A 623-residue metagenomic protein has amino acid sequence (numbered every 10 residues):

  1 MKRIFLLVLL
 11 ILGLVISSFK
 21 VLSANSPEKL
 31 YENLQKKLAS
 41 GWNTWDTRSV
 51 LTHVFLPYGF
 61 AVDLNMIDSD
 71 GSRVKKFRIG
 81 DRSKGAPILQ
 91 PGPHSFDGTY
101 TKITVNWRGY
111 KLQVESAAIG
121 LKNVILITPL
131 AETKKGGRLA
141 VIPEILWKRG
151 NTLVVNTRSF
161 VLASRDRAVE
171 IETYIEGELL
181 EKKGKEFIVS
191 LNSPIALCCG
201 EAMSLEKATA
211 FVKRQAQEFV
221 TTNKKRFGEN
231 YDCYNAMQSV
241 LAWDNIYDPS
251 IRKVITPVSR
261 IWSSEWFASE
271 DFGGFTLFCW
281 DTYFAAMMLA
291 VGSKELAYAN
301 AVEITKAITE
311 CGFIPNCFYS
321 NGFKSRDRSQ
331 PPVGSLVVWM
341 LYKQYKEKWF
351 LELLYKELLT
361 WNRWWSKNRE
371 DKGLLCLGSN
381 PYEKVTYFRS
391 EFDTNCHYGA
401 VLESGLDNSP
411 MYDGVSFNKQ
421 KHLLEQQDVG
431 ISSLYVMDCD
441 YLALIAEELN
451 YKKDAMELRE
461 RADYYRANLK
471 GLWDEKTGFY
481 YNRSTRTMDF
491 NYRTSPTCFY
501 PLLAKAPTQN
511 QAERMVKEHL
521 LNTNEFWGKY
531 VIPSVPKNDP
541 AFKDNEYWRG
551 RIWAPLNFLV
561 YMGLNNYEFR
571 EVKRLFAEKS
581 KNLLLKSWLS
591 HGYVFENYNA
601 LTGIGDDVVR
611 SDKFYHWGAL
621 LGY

Functional and structural regions predicted by a protein language model:
I4-G13: Sec-dependent N-terminal signal peptides
L9, S18-E229, C233, G273 (+3 more regions): Terminal accessory carbohydrate-recognition/targeting modules of carbohydrate-active enzymes
S26-V62, M66, S325, Q330-Y345 (+2 more regions): C-terminal capping/lid segments that line or modulate ligand- or cofactor-binding pockets
K183-C199, D271, C311, P315-V333 (+6 more regions): The feature captures the catalytic groove of carbohydrate-active enzymes
R226-W339, K343-Q344, L351-E352, L359 (+8 more regions): Substrate-binding groove/exosite segments of carbohydrate-active enzymes
L241-P249, S293-F313, L354-K372, R461-G478 (+3 more regions): Long, well-ordered core segments of solenoidal/helical folds
I251-W266, I304-F313, G405-N418, D474-G478 (+2 more regions): Active-site-adjacent bridging/hinge elements
